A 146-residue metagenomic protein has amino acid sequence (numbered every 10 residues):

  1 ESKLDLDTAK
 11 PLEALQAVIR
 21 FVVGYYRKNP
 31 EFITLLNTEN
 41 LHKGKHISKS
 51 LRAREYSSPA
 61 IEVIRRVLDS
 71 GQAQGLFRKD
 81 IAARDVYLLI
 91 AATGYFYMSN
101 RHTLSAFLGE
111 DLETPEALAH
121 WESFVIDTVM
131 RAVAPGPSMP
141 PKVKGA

Functional and structural regions predicted by a protein language model:
S2-K3, D7, E39, T93 (+1 more regions): Solvent-exposed, amphipathic alpha-helical segments
S2-T34, R54-S57, I61-V63, A83-Y87 (+1 more regions): Hydrophobic alpha-helical connector segments
L4-L6, H46-S50, E110-P115: A short, mixed-charge helix-start or loop-turn motif at secondary-structure junctions
E13-A14, K28-L51, N100-L108: Amphipathic alpha-helical segments used for helix-helix packing
F21-G24, K28, S58-Q74, L89-A146: C-terminal peripheral helix-coil segments that are non-catalytic and often amphipathic
H42, Y87-L88: Short secondary-structure capping/turn micro-motifs that flank functional sites
